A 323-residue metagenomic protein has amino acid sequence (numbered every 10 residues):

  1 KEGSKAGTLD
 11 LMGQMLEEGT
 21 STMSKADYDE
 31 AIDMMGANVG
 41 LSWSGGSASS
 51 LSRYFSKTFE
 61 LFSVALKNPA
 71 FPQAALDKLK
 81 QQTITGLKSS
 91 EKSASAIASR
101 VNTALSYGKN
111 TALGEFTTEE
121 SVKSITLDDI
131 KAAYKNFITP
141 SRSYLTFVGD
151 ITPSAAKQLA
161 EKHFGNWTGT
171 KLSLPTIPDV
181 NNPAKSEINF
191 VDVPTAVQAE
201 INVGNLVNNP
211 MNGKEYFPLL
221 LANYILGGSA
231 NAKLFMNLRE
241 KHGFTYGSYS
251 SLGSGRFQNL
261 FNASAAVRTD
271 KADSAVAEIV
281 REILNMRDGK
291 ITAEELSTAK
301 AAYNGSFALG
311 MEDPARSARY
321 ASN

Functional and structural regions predicted by a protein language model:
K1-N68, K80-T85, A94-E120, P140-V148 (+2 more regions): M16 family metallopeptidases and their MPP-like homologs
D27, N68-F71, L76-D77, S124-L127: Peptidyl-prolyl cis-trans isomerase
Y144-N209: An aromatic/glycine/proline-enriched structural segment found at the starts of mature extracellular/organellar domains
K214-L221: PPIase-associated folding chaperone regions across multiple families
